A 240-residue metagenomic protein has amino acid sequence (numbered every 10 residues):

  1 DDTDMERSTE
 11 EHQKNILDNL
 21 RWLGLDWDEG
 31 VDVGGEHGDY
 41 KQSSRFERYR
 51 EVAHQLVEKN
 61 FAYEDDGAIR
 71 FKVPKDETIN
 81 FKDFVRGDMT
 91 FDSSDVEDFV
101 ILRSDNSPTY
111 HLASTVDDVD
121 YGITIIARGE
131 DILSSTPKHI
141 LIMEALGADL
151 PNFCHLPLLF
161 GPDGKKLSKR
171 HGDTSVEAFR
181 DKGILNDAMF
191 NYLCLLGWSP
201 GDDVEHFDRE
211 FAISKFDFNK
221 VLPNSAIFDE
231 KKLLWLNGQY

Functional and structural regions predicted by a protein language model:
D1-A68, S93-S94, S135-A148, A188: N-terminal Rossmann-like or analogous alpha/beta NTP/dinucleotide-binding catalytic cores that position adenine
D2-D4, D120, Y240: A generic structural motif
E6, G147-N152, L156-Y240: Catalytic adenosine-cofactor/nucleotide-binding cores of aminoacyl-tRNA synthetases and other
S8, K41-R48, V73, D131 (+3 more regions): Catalytic cores of large soluble enzymes that bind and process phosphate-bearing ligands
D32-G38, A68-K72, P157, V204-F211: Short linear loop/turn motifs
Q42, Q55-K169, S175, P200: Active-site cores that bind ATP or allylic diphosphates and position pyrophosphate for catalysis
Y49-V52, G67, P108, S135 (+3 more regions): Internal, well-ordered alpha-helical segments in soluble enzyme and binding-protein domains
